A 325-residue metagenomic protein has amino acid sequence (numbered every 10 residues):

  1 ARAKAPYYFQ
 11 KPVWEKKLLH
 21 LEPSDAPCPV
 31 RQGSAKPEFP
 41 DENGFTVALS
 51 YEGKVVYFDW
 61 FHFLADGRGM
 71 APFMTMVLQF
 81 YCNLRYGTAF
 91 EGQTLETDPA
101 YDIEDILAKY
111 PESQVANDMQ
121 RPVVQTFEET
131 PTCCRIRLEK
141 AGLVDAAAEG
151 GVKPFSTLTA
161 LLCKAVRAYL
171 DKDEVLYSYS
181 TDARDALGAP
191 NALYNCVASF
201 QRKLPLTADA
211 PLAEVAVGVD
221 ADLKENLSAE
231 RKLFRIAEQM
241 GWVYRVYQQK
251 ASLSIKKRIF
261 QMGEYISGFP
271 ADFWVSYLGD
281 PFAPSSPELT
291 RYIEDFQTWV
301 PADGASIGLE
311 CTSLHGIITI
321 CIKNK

Functional and structural regions predicted by a protein language model:
A1-A48, R167-K325: Acyl-thioester-dependent acyl-group transfer interface
A1-K4, V56, M70-V77, P154-V166 (+2 more regions): Structural preference for long, well-ordered alpha-helical segments in enzyme cores
Y8-P12, Y86-Y101, A141-T157, M262-L278: Short, charge-rich amphipathic segments
P40-L84, I103, T312-K325: Histidine-centered acyl-transfer/condensation active-site motif and its immediate structural neighborhood
N43-V56, V123-A186, I317-I318: Gly/Ser/Thr-rich phosphate-binding loops and adjoining beta-strand/alpha-helix segments that form adenosine-phosphate
F61-G69, A146, G150-P154, T207: Conserved aromatic-histidine-acidic binding/catalytic patches
L64-A146: Non-catalytic, low-complexity flexible loops and terminal extensions
A65, L78-R85, A148, L162-D171 (+1 more regions): Hydrophobic/aromatic-lined pockets within catalytic cores
